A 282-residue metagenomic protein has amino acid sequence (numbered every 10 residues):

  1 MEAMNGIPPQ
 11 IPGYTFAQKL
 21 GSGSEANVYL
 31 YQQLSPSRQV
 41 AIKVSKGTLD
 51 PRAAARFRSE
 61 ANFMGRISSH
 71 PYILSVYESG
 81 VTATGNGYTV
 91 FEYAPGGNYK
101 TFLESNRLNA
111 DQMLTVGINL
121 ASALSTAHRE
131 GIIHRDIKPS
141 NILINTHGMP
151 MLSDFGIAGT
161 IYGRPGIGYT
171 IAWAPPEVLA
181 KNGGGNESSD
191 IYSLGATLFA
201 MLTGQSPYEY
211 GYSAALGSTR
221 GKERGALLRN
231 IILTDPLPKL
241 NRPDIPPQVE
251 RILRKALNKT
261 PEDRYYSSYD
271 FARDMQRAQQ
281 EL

Functional and structural regions predicted by a protein language model:
K46-R66: AlphaC helix of the eukaryotic protein kinase fold
S75-G87: Short beta-strand micro-motifs within the conserved protein kinase catalytic domain, predominantly in the N-lobe
T84-N98, F102: Conserved short submotifs of the Hanks-type protein kinase catalytic core that shape the nucleotide-binding pocket
V116-G117: Activation segment signature within eukaryotic-like protein kinase domains
S122-I132: Protein kinase catalytic-loop region centered on the HRD/HxD motif
V178-S188: Conserved end of the kinase activation segment
